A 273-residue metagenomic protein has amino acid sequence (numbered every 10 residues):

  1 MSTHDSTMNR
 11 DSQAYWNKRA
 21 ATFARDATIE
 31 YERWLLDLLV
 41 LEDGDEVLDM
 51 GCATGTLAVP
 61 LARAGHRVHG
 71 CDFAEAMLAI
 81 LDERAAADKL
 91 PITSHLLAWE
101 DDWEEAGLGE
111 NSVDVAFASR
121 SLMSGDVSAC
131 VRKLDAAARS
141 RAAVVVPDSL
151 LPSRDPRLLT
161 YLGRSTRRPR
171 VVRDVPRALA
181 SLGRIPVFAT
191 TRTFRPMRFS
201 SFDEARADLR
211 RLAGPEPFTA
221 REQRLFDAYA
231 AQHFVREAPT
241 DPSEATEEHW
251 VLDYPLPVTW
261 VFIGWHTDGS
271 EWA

Functional and structural regions predicted by a protein language model:
M1-E42: Conserved class I S-adenosyl-L-methionine
G44-A53: Conserved class I S-adenosyl-L-methionine
T54-D102: Class I SAM-dependent methyltransferase SAM/SAH-binding core
V113-S128: A short SAM/SAH-binding and catalytic strip from SAM-dependent methyltransferases
S128-A143: A short glycine-rich, Lys/Arg-flanked "PGG" loop and its adjoining helix->strand segment in the class I
R141-R167: Conserved class I S-adenosyl-L-methionine
R168-G183: Short alpha-helix
V187-A273: Conserved Class I S-adenosyl-L-methionine
